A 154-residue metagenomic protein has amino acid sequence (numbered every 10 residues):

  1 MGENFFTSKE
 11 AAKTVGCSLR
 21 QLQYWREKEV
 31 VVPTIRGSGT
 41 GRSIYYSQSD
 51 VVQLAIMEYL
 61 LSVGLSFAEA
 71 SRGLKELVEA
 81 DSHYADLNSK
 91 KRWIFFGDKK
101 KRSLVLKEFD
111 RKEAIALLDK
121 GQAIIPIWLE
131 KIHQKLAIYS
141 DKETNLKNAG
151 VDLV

Functional and structural regions predicted by a protein language model:
M1-G2, E58-V154: Basic Lys/Arg-rich amphipathic helical interaction modules
M1-Q53, Y59-L65: Basic helix-turn-helix/winged-helix DNA-binding cores and closely related short helical interaction motifs
